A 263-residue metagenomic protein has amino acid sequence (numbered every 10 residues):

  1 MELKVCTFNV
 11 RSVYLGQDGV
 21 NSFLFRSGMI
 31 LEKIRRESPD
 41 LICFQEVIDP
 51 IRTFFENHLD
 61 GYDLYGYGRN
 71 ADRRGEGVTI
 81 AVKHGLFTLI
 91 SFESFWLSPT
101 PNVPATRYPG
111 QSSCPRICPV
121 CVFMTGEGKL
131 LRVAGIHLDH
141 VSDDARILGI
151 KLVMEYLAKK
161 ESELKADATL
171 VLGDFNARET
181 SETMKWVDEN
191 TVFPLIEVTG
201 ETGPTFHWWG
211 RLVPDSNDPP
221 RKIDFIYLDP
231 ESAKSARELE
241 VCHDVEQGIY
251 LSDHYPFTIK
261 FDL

Functional and structural regions predicted by a protein language model:
M1-H58, R69-E76, L131, L263: N-terminal, active-site-proximal structural segment of metallo-dependent hydrolase catalytic domains
E2-Q17, I90-F95, V120, L130-D139 (+1 more regions): Active-site-proximal beta-strand elements of phosphoester/diester hydrolases
F8, Q45, I136, L172-D174: Active-site flanking residues adjacent to catalytic metal/cofactor-binding acidic residues
V13-L15, V47-T53, R73, H140-D144 (+2 more regions): Active-site environment of divalent metal-dependent phosphoester hydrolases
Y14-G19, L97, P101-G110, I136-R146: Surface-exposed cleft-lining segments at the edges of enzyme active sites
L41-L130, A134, E240-V241: Structured beta-strand-rich core segments of catalytic domains in phosphoester-bond hydrolases
I117-T125, L130-A134, R146-F175, T180 (+1 more regions): His/acidic metal-ligating clusters that form di-metal
A158-T169, N176-L263: Metal-dependent phosphoester-hydrolase catalytic domains
